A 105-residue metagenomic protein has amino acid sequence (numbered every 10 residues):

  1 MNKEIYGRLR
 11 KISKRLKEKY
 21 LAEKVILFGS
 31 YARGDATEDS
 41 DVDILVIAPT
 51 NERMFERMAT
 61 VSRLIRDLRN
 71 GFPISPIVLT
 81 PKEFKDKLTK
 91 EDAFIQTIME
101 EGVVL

Functional and structural regions predicted by a protein language model:
M1-K24, R33-E38, P49-L105: Catalytic core of pol beta-like nucleotidyltransferases
S30: P-loop (Walker A) phosphate-binding loop of NTP-binding proteins
D43-I47: Short beta-strand->loop micro-motif that forms the acidic, two-metal-ion catalytic signature in nucleotide-processing
